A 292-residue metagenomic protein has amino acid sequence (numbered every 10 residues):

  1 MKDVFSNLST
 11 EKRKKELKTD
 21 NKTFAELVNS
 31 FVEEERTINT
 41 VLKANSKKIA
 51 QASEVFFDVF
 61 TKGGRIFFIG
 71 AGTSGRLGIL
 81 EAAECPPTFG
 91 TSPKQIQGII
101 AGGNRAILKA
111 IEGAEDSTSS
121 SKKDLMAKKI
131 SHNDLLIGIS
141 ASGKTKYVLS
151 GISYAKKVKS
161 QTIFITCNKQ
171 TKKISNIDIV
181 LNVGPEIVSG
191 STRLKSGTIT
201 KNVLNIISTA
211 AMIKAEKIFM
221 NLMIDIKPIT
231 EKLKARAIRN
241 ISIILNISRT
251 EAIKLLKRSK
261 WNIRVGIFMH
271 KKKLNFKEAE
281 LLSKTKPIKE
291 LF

Functional and structural regions predicted by a protein language model:
M1-V41: Cofactor-/ligand-binding subdomain signature composed of acidic, glycine-rich, tryptophan-containing flexible loops
S30-I38, G98-K109, F219, S248 (+1 more regions): Gly-rich Lys/Arg/Thr-decorated short loops/hinges at beta-loop-alpha junctions or inter-strand turns that position
E34-A44, A110, L135-G138: Short, basic, glycine/proline-bearing loop/turn elements
A44-V59: A short, well-structured juxtamembrane/interface segment
F60-T61, K156: Anion (oxyanion) recognition and catalysis
F67-V203, S208-A215: Glycine-rich phosphate-binding loops that contact phosphosugars or nucleotide phosphates
A211-F292: Short, amphipathic alpha-helical interaction segments embedded in low-complexity terminal/linker regions of eukaryotic
